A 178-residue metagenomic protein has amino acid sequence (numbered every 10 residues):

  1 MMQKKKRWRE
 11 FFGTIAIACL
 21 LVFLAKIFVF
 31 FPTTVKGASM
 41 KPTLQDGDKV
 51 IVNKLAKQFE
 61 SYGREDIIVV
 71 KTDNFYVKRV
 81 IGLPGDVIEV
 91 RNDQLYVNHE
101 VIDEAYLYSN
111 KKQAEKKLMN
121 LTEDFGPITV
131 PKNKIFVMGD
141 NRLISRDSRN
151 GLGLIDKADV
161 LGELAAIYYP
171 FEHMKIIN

Functional and structural regions predicted by a protein language model:
M2-W8, L20, L24, P42 (+1 more regions): Soluble "head" domains of membrane/secretory-pathway proteins
F12-F28: Hydrophobic membrane-insertion alpha-helices, especially the h-region of bacterial N-terminal signal peptides
L24-K41: Aromatic-capped interface at the extracytoplasmic side of an N-terminal signal-anchor transmembrane helix
